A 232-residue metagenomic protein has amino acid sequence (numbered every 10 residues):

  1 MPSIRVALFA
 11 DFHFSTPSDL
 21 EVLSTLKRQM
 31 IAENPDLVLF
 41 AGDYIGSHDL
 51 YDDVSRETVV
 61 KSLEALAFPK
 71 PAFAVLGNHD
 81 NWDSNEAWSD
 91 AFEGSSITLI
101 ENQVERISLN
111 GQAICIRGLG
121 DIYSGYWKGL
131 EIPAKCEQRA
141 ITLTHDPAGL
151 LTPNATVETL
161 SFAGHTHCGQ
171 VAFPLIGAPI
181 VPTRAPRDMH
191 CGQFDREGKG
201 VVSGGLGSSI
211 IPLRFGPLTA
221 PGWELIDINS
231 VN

Functional and structural regions predicted by a protein language model:
M1, Q103-N110, H190-R196: Short acidic-hydrophobic surface loop/beta-edge motif
M1-D36: N-terminal signal-anchor transmembrane helix
S3-H13, A113-I122, I141-H145, G198-G205: Active-site-proximal beta-strand elements of phosphoester/diester hydrolases
F9-A10, L37-D43, P71-N78, I100-Q103 (+3 more regions): Active-site neighborhood of phospho(di)ester-bond hydrolases with catalytic His/Asp-centered motifs
F14, I45-G46, A148, C168: Short active-site segment of divalent metal-dependent hydrolases/proteases that encodes the spacing between
V22-S108: Core catalytic region of metal-dependent phosphoesterases/phosphodiesterases, especially metallo-beta-lactamase-like
D90, G94-I97, E101-Q103, L109-T152 (+2 more regions): Binuclear metal-dependent hydrolase catalytic cores centered on His/Asp/Glu-rich metal-binding motifs
P147-I228: Conserved beta-sheet core of the metallophosphoesterase superfamily
